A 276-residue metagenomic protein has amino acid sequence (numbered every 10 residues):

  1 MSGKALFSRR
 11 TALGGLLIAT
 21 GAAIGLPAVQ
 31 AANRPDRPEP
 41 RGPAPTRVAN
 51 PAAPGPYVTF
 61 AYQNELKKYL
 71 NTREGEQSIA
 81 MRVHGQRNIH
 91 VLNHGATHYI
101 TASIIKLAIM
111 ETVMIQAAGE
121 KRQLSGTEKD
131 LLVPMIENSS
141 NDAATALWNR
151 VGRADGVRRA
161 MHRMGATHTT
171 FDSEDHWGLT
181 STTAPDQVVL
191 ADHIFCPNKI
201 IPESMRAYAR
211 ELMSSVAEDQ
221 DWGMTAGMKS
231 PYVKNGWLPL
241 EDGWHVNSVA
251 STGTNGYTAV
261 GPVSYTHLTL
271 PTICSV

Functional and structural regions predicted by a protein language model:
S2-A19: N-terminal secretory signal peptides and thylakoid transit peptides that target proteins across membranes
A32-T97: Beta-lactamase-like hydrolase cores
S78, T145-I200: Mid-domain, small-residue-enriched loop/turn segments at the edges of structured enzyme/sensor domains
R87, H98-R122, M135: Active-site SXXK
A117-T167: Conserved catalytic neighborhood of penicillin-recognizing serine enzymes
T180-P239: A conserved catalytic-loop motif detector
H245-T254: Short, surface-exposed beta-strand/loop micro-motifs that present aromatic residues
T266-T272: Conserved small/polar residues in nucleotide/adenosyl-binding loops
